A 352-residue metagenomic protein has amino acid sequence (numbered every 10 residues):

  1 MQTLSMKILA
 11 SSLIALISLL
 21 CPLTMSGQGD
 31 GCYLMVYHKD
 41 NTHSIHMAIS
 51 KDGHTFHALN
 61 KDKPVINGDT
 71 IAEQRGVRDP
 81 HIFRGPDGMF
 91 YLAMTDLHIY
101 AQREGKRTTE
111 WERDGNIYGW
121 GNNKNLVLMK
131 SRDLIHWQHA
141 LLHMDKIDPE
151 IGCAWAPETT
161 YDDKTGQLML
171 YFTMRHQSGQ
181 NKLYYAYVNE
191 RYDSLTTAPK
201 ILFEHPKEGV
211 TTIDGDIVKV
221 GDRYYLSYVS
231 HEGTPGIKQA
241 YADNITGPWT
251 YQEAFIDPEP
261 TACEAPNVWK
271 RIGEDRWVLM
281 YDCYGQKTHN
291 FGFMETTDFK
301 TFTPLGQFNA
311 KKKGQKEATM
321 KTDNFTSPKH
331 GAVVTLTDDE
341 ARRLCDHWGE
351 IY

Functional and structural regions predicted by a protein language model:
M1-G29: Bacterial Sec-dependent N-terminal signal peptides
M25-Y352: Carbohydrate-active catalytic/glycan-binding domains of CAZyme proteins, especially the secreted or lumenal ectodomains
